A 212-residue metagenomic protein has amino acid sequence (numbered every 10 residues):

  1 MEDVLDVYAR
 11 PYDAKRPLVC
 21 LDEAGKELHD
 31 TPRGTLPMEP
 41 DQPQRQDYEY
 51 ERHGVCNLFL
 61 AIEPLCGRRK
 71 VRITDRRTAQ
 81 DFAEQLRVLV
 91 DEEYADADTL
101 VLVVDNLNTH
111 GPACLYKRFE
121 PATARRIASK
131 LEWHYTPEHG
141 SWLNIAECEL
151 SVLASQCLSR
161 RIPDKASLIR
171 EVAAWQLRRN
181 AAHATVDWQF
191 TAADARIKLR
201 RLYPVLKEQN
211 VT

Functional and structural regions predicted by a protein language model:
M1-R87, L199: Extended, low-complexity cationic-aromatic segments
C20-D22, A61, G67, L86 (+5 more regions): Mobile genetic element proteins and their domesticated derivatives, centered on retroelements and DNA transposons
E27-H29, T109-P112, W142-L143, R196-K198: Short catalytic/ligand-binding loop motif for oxyanion handling, primarily in non-cytosolic enzymes, centered on
R45-E51, T123-I145, R160-D164: RNase H-like polynucleotidyl transferase catalytic core
Q80-V101: Short, basic/hydrophobic alpha-helical segments
A97-G111, P137: Acidic/histidine-rich, metal-coordinating catalytic segments
E138, A146-K165, R178-A182: Active-site proximal helix-loop segment of RNase H-like, two-metal nucleases, encompassing DDE(D)
S167-T212: C-terminal domain-tail junction helix/linker
